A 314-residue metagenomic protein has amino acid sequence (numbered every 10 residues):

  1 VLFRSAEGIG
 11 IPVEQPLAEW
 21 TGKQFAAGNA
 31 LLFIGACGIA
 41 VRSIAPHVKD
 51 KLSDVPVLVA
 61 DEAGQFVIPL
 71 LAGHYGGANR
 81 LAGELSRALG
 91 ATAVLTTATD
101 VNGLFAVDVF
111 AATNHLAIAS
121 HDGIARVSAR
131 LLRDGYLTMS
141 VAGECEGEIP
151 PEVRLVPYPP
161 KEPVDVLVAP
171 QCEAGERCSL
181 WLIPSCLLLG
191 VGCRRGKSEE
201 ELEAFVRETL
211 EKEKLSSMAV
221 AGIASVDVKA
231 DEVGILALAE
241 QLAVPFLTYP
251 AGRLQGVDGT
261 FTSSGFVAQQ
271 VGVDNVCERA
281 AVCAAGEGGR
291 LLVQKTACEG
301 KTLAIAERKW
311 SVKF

Functional and structural regions predicted by a protein language model:
I9-I11, Q15, E19-W20, A26-G35 (+1 more regions): Short, well-ordered secondary-structure micro-motifs within conserved domains or adaptor modules
L32, A219-V226: Short glycine-rich phosphate-binding loop at a beta-alpha junction
S53-L104, I235-V273: Long, charge-dense
L85-E148: Conserved anion/nucleotide-ligand pocket segment
V168-A174, S179-I183, E278-F314: C-terminal edge-of-domain segments
S185-L202: Glycine- and Gly-Pro-enriched alpha-helical subdomains that act as flexible, kink-prone "lid/hinge" or packing modules
V206-V220: Phosphate/pyrophosphate-binding loops at sites that engage ATP/ADP/AMP, CoA/4′-phosphopantetheine, polyphosphate
